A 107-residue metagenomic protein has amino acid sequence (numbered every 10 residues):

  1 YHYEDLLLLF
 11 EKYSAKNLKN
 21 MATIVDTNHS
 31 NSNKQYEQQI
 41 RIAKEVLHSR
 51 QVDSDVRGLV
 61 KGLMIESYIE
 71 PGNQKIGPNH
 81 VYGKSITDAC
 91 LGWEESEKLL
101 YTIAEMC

Functional and structural regions predicted by a protein language model:
Y1-C107: Expand to "…catalyze enediolate/carbanion chemistry for C-C bond making/breaking, isomerization, decarboxylation
